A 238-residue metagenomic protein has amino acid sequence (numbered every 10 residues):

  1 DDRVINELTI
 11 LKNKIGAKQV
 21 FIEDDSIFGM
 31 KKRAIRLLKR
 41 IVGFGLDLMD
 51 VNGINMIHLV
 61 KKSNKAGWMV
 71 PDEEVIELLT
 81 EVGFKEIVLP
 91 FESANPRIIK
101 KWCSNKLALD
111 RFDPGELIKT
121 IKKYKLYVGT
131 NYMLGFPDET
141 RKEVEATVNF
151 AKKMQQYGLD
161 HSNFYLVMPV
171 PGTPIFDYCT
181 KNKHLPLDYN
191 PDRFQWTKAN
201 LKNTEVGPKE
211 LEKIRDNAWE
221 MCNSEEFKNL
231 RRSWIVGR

Functional and structural regions predicted by a protein language model:
D1, D24, V144-T147: Conserved glycosyltransferase catalytic-site signature
R3-G129, L134-F136, H161: Conserved SAM/AdoMet-binding glycine-rich loop
K142-R238: C-terminal accessory regions of radical SAM enzymes
